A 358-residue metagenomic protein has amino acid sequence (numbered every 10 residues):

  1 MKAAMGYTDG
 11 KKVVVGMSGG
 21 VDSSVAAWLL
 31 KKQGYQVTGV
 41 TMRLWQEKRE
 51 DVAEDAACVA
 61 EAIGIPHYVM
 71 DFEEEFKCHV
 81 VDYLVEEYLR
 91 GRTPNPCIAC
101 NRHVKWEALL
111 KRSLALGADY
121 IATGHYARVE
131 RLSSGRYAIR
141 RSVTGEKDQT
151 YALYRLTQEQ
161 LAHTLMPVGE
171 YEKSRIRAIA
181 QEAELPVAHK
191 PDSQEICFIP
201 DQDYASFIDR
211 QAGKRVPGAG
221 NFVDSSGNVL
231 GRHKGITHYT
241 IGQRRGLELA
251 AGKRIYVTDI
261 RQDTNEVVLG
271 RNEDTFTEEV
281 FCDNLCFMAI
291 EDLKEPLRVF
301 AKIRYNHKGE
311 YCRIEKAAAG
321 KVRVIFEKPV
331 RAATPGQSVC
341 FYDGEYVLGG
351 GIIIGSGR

Functional and structural regions predicted by a protein language model:
M1-Y154, L165, S174-R175: ATP-dependent adenylation/nucleotidyltransferase module used to activate substrates
A122-V129, R136-R358: AMP-forming adenylation/ATP pyrophosphatase catalytic core
